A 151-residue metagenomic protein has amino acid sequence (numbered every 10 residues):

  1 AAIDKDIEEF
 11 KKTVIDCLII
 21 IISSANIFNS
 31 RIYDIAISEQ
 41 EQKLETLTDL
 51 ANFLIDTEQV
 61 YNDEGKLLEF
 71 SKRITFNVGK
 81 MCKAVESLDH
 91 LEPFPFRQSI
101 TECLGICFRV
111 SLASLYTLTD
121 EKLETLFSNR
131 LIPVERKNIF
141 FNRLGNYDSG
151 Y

Functional and structural regions predicted by a protein language model:
A1-Y151: Flexible "arm" and connector segments at domain edges
